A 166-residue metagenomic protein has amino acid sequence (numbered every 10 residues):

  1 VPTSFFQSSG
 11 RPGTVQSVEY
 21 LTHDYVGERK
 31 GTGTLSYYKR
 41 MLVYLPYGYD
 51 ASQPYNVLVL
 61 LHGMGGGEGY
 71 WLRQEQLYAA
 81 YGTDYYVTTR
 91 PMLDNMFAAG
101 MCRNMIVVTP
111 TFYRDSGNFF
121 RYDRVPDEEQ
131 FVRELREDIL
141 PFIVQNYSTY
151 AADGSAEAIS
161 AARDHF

Functional and structural regions predicted by a protein language model:
V1-F166: Non-catalytic cap/lid and distal C-terminal segments of serine-dependent acyl enzymes
